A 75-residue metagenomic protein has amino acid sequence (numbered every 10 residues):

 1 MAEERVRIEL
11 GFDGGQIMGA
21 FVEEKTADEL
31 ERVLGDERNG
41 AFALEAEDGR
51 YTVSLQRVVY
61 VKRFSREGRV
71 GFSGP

Functional and structural regions predicted by a protein language model:
M1-P75: Eukaryotic intrinsically disordered, low-complexity regulatory linkers and tails enriched in Ser/Thr/Pro
